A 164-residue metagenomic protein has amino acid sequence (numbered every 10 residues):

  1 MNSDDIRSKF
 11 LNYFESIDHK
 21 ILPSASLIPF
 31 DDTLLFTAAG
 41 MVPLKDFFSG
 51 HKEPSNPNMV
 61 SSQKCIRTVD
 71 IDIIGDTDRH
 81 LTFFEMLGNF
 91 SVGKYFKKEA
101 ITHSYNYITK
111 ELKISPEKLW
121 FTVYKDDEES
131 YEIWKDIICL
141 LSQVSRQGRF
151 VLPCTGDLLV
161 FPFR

Functional and structural regions predicted by a protein language model:
M1-R164: Structured aminoacyl-transfer and RNA-binding surfaces used for tRNA recognition/handling in the translation apparatus
